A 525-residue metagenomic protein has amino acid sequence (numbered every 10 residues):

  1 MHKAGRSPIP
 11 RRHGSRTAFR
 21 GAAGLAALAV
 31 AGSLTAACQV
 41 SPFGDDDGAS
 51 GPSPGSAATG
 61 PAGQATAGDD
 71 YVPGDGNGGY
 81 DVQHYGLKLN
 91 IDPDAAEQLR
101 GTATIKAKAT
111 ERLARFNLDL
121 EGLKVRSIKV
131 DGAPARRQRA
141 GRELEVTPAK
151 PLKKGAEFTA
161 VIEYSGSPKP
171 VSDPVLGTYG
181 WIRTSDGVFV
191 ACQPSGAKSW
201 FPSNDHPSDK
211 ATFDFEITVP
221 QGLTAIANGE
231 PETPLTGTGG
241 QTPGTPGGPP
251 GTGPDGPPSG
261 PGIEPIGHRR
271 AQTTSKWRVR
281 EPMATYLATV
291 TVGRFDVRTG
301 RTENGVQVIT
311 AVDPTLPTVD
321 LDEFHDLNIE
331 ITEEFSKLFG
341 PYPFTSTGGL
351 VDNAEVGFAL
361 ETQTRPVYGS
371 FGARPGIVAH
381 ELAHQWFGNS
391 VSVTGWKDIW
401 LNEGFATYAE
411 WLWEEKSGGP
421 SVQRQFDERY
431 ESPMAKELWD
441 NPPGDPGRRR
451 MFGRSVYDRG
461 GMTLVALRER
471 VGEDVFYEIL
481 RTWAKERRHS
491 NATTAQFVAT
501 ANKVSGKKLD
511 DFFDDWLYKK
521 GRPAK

Functional and structural regions predicted by a protein language model:
H2-H13, F19-L34, C38-R100, R183-D186: N-terminal, polar/Ser/Thr-rich
F43-D46, Q307, F358, H489-K525: Beta/coil-rich, acidic/histidine-enriched accessory regions frequently appended to metallopeptidases
G101, H206-A379, Y408: Hydrophobic helix-coil surface modules that form long, contiguous segments used for peptide/substrate interaction
T102-L123, N204, F213-P220, A495: Surface-exposed beta-strand/loop patches in extracellular or lumenal glycoproteins
L120-W181: A surface-exposed beta-strand-loop module
K154, Y164-F213: Glycine/proline-rich low-complexity spacer/linker segments in large multi-domain proteins
R280, I399, E403-V471, R481 (+2 more regions): Acidic/His/Gly-enriched intrinsically disordered linker/tail segments that often contain short helix/coil "MoRF-like"
T364-R424: Zinc-dependent metallopeptidase catalytic helix centered on the HExxH motif and its immediate flanking segment
